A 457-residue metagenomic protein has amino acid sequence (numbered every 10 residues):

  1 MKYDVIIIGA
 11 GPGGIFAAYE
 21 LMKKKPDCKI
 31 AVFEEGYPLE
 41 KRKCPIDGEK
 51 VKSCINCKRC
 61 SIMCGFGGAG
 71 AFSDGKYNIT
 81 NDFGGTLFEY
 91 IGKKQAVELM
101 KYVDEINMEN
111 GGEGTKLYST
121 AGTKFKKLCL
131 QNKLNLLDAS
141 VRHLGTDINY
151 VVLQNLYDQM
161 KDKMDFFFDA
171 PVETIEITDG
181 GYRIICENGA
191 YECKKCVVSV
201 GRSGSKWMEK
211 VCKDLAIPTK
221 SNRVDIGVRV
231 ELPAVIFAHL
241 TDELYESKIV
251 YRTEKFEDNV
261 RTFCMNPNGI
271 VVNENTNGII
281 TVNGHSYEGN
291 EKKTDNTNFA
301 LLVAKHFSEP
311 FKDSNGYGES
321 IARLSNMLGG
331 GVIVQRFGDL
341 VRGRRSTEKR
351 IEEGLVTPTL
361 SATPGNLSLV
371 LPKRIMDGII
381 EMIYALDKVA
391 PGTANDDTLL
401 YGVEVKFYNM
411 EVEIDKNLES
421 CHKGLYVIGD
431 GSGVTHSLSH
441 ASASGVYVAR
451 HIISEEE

Functional and structural regions predicted by a protein language model:
M1-N81, A121-T123, K127-E457: Residues forming the flavin
G65-T115: Dinucleotide-binding Rossmann-like beta1-alpha1 core, especially the glycine-rich loop that anchors the ADP
